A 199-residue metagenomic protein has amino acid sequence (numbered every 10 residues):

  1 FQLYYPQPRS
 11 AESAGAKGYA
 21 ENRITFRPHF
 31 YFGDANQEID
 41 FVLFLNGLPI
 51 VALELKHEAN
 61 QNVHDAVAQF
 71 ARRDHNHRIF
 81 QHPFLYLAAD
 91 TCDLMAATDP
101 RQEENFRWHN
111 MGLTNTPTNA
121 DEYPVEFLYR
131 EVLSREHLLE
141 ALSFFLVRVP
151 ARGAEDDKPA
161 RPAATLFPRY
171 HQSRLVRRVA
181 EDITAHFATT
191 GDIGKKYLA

Functional and structural regions predicted by a protein language model:
F1-A199: ATP-dependent helicase/translocase motor core
